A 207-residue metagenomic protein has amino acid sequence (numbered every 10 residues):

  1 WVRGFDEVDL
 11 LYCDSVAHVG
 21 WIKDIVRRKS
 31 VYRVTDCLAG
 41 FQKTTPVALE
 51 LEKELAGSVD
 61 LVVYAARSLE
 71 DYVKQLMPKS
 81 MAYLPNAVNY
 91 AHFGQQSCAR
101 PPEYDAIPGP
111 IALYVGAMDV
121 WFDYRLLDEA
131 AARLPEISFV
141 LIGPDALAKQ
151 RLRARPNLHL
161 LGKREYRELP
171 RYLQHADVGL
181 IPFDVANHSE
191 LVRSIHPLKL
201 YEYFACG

Functional and structural regions predicted by a protein language model:
W1-D6, T45-A65: Membrane-proximal helix-turn-helix segments that form the acceptor-binding/catalytic region of lipid-linked
Y12, K23-A39: Active-site proximal beta-strand in glycosyltransferases
W21, G40, V59-Y83: A short, active-site helix/loop in glycosyltransferases that binds the activated sugar's phosphate group
S68, L84-Q96: Carbohydrate-associated surface elements
G94-A106: A short helix/loop element that forms part of the nucleotide-sugar donor recognition site in Leloir-type
Y104-F122, L127-A131, F139-I142: Conserved donor-binding/catalytic core segment of Leloir-type glycosyltransferases
A148-V178: Nucleotide-activated donor-binding/catalytic signature segment of Leloir-type glycosyltransferases, i.e., the conserved
R167-R171, I181-A205: Nucleotide-sugar-dependent
